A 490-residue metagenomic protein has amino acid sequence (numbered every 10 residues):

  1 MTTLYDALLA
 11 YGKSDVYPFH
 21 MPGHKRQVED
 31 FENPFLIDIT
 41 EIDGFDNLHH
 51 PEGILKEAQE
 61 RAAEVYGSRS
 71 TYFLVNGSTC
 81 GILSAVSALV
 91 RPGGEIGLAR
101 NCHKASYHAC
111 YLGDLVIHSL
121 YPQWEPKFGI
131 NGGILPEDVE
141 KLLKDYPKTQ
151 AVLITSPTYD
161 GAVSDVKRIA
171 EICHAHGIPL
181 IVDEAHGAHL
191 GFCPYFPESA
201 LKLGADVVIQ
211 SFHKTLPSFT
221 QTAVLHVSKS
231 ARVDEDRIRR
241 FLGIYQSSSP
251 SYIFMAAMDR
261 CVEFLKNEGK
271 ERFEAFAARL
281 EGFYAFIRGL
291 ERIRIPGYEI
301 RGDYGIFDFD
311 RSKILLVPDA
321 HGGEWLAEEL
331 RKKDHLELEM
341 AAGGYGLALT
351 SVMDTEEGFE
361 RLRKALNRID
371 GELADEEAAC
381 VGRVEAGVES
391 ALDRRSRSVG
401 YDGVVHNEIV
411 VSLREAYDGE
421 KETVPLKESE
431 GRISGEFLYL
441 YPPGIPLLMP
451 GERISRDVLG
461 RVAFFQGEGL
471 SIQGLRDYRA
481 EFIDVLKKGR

Functional and structural regions predicted by a protein language model:
M1-G53, P443: N-terminal "arm"/small-domain region of PLP-dependent enzymes with the aminotransferase-like
L4-L9, D30, V65, S78-E299 (+1 more regions): Conserved PLP-enzyme active-site core in the AAT-like
H20-H24, Y298, G474-R479: Short coil/turn segments at secondary-structure boundaries
R26, Y159, K214-T215, S230-R232 (+6 more regions): Short, glycine-/Ser/Thr-/acidic-enriched flexible segments
F35-S78: Conserved N-terminal alpha-helix of the aminotransferase class I/II PLP-enzyme fold
F73, S119-Y121, Q210, M340 (+1 more regions): Structural signal for conserved beta-strand scaffold positions within catalytic alpha/beta enzyme cores
A285-R453, D457-G474: Conserved C-terminal alpha-helix-loop-beta "cap" of PLP-dependent enzymes that closes/shapes the active-site mouth
L475-F482, L486-G489: Terminal helix/beta-alpha structural elements that buttress the NAD(P)+-binding lobe
